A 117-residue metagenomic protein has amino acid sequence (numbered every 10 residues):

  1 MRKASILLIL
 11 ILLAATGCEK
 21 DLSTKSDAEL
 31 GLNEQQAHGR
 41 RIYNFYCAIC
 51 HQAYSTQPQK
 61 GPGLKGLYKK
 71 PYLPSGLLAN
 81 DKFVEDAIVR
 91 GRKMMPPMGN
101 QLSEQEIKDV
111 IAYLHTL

Functional and structural regions predicted by a protein language model:
M1-A4: Positively charged n-region of N-terminal signal peptides that target proteins for export
I6-L12: Hydrophobic helical h-region of N-terminal Sec-dependent signal peptides in bacterial secretory/periplasmic proteins
A14-G17: C-terminal motif of bacterial Sec signal peptides marking the signal peptidase cleavage site
E19-I42: Electrostatic cytochrome c docking/interface patches
Q36, R40, Q52-D86: Gly/Gly-Pro-rich "capping" loops immediately C-terminal to redox-active cysteine motifs in periplasmic/lumenal
G39-A53, V110-L114: The canonical Cys-X-X-Cys-His
Q59-L67, A87-L117: Axial heme c-ligation environment in periplasmic c-type cytochrome domains
